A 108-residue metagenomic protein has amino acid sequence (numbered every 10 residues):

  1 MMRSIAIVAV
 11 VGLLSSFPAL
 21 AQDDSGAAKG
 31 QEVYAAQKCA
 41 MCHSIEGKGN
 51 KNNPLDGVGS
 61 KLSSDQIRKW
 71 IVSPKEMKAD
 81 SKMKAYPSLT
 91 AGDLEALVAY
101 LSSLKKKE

Functional and structural regions predicted by a protein language model:
M1-I7: Positively charged n-region of N-terminal signal peptides that target proteins for export
I7-S16: Bacterial N-terminal signal peptides
V10, G47-K48: Short glycine/proline-centered loop/turn elements that form peptide/ligand docking sites
S16-A35: Electrostatic cytochrome c docking/interface patches
G26, S63, I67, D93-L94: Stable alpha-helical elements in mature extracytoplasmic
G30, A36-I45, I67, L97 (+1 more regions): The canonical Cys-X-X-Cys-His
A35-A36, S44, G57, A85: Phosphate-coordinating loops and pocket residues in cytosolic domains that bind phosphorylated ligands
N50-G59, V72-E108: Axial heme c-ligation environment in periplasmic c-type cytochrome domains
